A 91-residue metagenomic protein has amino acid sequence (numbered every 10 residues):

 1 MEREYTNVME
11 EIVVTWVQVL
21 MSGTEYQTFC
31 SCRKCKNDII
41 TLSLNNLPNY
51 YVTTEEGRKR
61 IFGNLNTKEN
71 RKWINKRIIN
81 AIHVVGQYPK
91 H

Functional and structural regions predicted by a protein language model:
M1-H91: Intrinsically disordered, low-complexity, basic-enriched segments
